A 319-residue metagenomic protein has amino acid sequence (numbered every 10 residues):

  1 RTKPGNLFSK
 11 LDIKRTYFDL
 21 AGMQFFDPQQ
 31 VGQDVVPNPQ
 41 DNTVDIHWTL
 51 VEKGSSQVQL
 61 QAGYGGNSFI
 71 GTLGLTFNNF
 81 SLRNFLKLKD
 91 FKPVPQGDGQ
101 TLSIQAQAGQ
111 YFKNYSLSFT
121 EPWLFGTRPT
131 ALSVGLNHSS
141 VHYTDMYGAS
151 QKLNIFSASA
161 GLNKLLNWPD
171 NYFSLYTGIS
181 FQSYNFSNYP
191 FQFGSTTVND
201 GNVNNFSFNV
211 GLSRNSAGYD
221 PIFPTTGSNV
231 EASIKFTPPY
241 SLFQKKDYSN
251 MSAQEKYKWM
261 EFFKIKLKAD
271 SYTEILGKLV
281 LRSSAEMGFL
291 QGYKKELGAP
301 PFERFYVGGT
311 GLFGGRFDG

Functional and structural regions predicted by a protein language model:
R1-G5: Conserved SET/PR domain catalytic loop and adjacent active-site segment of histone-lysine N-methyltransferases
N6-F223, N229: Gram-negative/organellar outer-membrane beta-barrel architecture
P39-N42, S56-G65, T76, Q192-G319: C-terminal outer-membrane beta-barrel translocator/porin domains of Gram-negative envelope proteins and their
